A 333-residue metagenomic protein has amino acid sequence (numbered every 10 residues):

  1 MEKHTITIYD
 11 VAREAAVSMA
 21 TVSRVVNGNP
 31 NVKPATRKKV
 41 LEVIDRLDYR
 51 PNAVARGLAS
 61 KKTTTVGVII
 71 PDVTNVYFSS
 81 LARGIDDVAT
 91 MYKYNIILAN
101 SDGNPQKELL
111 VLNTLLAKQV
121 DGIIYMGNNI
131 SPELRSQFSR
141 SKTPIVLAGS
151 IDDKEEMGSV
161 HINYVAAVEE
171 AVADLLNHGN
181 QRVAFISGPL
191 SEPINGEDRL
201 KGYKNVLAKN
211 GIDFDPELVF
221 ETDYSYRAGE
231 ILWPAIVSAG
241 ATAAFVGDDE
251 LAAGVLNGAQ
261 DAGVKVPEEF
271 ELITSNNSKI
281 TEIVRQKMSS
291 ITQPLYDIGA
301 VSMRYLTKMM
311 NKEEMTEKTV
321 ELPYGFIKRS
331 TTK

Functional and structural regions predicted by a protein language model:
M1-K3, R46, D87-Y92, R140-L147 (+1 more regions): Bacterial carbohydrate/catabolite-sensing allosteric modules
M1-T64, K333: N-terminal helix-turn-helix DNA-binding module of bacterial transcription factors
M1-Y9, K61-A173, N177, L232-S238: Alpha-helical recognition/docking segments in bacterial nutrient-uptake and carbohydrate-utilization systems
D10, A16, T21, P30 (+9 more regions): Conserved functional loop/turn residues at catalytic and ligand-binding sites
V26-N29, V73-T74, G103, I130 (+4 more regions): Short, glycine/serine-rich, charged loops/turns that create anion-binding and catalytic segments at active sites
